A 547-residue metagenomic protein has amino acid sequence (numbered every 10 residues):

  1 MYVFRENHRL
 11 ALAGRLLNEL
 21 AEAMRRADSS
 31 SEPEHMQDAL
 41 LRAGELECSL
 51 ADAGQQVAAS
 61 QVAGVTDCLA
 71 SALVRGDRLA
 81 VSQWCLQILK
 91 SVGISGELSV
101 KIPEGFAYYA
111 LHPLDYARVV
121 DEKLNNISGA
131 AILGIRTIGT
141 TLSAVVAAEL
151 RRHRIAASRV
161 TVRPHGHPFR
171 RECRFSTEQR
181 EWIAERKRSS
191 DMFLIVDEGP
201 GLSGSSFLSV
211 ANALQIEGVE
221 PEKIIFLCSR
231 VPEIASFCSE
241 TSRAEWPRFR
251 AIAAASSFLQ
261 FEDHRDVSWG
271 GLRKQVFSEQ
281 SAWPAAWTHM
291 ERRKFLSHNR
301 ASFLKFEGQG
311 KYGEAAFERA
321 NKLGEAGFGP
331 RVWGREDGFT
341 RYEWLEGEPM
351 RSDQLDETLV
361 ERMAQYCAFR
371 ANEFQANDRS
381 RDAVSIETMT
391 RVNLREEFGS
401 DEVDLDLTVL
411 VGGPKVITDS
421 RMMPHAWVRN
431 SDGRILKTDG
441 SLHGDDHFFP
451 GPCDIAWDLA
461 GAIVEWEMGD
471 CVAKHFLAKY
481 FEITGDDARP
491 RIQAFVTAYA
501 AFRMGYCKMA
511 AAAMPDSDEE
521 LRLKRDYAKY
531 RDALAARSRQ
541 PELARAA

Functional and structural regions predicted by a protein language model:
M1-E291, F295, E348-D356, Q375-D378: PRPP-associated nucleotide enzymes
L69, V120-L124, E149-L150, R154 (+10 more regions): Hydrophobic, Leu/Ile/Phe/Ala-enriched alpha-helical segments that form helix-helix packing faces
A148, V464-E467, G505-M509: Short glycine/serine- and small hydrophobic-enriched flexible loop segments
L259-F277, S400, D526-P541: Non-catalytic membrane-proximal stalk/linker segments that position and tether the catalytic domains
Q275-T408, D419, P424-A426, S431-G433 (+1 more regions): Conserved ATP-binding subdomain of kinase catalytic cores across diverse folds
A460, K474-L543: Helix-rich C-terminal or lid/interface subdomains of diverse kinases
